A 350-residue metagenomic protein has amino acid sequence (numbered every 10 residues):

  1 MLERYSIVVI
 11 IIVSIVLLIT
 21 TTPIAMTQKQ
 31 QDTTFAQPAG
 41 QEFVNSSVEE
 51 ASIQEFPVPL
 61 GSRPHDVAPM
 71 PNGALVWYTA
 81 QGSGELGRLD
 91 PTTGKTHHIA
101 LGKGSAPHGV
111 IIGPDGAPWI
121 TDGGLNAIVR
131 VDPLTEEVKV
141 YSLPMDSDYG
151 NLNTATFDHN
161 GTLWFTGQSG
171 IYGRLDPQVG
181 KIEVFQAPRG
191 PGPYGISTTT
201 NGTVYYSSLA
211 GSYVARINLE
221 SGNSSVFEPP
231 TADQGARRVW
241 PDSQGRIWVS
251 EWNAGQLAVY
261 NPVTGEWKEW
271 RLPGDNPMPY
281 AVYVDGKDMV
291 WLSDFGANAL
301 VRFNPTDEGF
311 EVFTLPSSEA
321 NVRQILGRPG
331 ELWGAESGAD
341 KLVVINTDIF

Functional and structural regions predicted by a protein language model:
M1-Q30, A36: Secretory targeting signatures
Q41-S62: A short helix->beta-strand "capping" segment at the edge of beta-propeller domains
I53-P57, K95-A100, E137-P144, K181-Q186 (+3 more regions): A short beta-strand motif characteristic of beta-propeller blades
P59-G73, K103-D115, D146-N160, T166 (+5 more regions): Beta-rich, blade/repeat-based domains predominating in secreted/periplasmic proteins but also intracellular
V76-G82, P118-N126, L163-S169, Y205-A210 (+3 more regions): Conserved beta-strand positions in repeat-built beta-propeller and related beta-rich domains
E85-G87, N126-R130, I171-R174, Y213-R216 (+3 more regions): A short loop-to-beta-strand structural motif that recurs across blades of beta-propeller domains
D90-G94, D132-E136, D176-G180, N218-G222 (+3 more regions): Short loop/turn segments that connect beta-strands within beta-propeller blades
E319-F350: Blade-level signature of beta-propeller repeat domains, shared across WD40, Kelch, NHL, RCC1 and BNR/Asp-box propellers
